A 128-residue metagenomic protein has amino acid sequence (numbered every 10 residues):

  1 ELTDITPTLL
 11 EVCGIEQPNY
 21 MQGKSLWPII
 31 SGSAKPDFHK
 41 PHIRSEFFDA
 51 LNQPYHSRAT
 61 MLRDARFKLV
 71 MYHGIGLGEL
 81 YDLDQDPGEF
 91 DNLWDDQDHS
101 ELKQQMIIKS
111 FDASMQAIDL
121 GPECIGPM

Functional and structural regions predicted by a protein language model:
E1: Histidine-centered active-site microenvironments of extracellular/periplasmic hydrolases and transferases
D4-T6, E11-E79, L83, G88 (+3 more regions): C-terminal cap/loop subdomain of S1 sulfatases and analogous C-terminal strand-loop tails that border
N92-D95: Phosphate-coordinating loops and pocket residues in cytosolic domains that bind phosphorylated ligands
